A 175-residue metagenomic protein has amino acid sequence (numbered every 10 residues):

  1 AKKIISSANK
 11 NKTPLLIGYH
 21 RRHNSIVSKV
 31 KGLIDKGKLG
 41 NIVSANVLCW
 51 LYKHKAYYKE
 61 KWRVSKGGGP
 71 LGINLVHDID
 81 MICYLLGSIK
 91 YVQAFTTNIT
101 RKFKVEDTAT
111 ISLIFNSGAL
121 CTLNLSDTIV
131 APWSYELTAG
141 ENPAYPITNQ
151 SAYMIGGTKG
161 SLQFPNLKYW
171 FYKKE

Functional and structural regions predicted by a protein language model:
A1-P14: Rossmann-fold NAD(P)-binding glycine/threonine-rich loop
K3, H77-D78, Q150: Short Gly/charged-rich anion-binding patches and loops
S7, L113-I114: Short, charge-rich binding segments
T13-L16, R21-K104, A109-L113: Predominantly a Rossmann-like dinucleotide-binding segment in NAD(P)-dependent oxidoreductases
K102-E106, S117-E175: NAD(P)-dinucleotide binding in Rossmann-like oxidoreductases
